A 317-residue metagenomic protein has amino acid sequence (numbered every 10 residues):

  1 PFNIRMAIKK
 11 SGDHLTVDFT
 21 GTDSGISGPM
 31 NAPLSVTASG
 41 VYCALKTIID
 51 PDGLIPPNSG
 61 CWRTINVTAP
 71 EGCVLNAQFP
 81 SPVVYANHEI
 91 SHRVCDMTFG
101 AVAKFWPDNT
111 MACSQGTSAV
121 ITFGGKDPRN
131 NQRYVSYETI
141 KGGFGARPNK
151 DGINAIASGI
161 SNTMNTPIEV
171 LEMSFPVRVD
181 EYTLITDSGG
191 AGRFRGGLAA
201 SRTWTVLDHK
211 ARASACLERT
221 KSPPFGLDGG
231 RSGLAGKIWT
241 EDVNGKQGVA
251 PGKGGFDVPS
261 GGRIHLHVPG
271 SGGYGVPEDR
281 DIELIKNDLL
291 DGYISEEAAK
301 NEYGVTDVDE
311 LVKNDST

Functional and structural regions predicted by a protein language model:
P1-T317: Glycine/proline-enriched, intrinsically flexible loops and inter-domain linkers
